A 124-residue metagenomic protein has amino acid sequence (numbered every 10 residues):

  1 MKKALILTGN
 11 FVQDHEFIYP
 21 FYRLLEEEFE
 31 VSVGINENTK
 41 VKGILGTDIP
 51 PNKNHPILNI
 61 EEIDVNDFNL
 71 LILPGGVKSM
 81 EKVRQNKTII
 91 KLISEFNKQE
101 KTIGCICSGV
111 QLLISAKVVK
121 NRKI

Functional and structural regions predicted by a protein language model:
M1-Q99, I103, Q111-N121: Extended, subdomain-level signal for the structured scaffold at the beginning of enzyme domains
C107: Catalytic nucleophile serine of serine hydrolases, specifically the conserved "nucleophile elbow" pentapeptide
I124: Anionic-ligand binding patches
